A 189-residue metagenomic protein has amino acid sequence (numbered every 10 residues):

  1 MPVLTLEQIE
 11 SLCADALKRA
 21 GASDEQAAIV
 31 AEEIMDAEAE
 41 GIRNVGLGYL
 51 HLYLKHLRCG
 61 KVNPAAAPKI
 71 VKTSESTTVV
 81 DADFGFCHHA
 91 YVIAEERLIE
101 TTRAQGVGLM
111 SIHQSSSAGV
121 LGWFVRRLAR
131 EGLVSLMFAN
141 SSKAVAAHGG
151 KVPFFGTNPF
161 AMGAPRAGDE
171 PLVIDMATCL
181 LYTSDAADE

Functional and structural regions predicted by a protein language model:
M1-A20: Generic N-terminal amphipathic, Lys/Arg-enriched alpha-helix
K18-G21, A39-R43: N-terminal and secondary-structure boundary signal
D24-M35: Short, well-structured alpha-helical segments
Y49-A94: Active-site cofactor/substrate anionic-group-binding motifs, chiefly glycine- and Lys/Arg-rich phosphate-binding loops
V79-P153, N158-P165: A generic, well-ordered mixed alpha/beta core segment in the N-terminal half of proteins
S142, T178-L181: Glycine-rich beta-alpha junction loops
D169: Expand to "…catalyze enediolate/carbanion chemistry for C-C bond making/breaking, isomerization, decarboxylation
Y182-A187: Conserved small/polar residues in nucleotide/adenosyl-binding loops
